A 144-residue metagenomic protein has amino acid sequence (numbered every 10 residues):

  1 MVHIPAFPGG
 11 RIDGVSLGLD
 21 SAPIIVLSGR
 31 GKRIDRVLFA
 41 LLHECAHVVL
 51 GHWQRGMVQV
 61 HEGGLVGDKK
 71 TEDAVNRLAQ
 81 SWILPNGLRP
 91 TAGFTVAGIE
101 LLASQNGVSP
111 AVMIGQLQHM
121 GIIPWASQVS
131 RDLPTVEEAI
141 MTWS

Functional and structural regions predicted by a protein language model:
M1-S144: Active-site hotspot residues in diverse enzymes, especially metal/ion-binding acidic/histidine motifs
